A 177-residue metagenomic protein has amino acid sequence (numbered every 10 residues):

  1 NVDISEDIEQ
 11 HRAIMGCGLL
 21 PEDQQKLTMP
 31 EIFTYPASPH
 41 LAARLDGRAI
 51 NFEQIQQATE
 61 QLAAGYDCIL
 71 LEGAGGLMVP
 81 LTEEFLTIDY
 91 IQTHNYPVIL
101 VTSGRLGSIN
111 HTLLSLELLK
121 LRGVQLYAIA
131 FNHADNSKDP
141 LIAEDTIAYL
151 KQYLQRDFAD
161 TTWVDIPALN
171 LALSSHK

Functional and structural regions predicted by a protein language model:
N1-A49, E60: N-terminal phosphate/diphosphate-binding loop that engages ATP/GTP or pyrophosphate donors across diverse enzyme folds
V2, E6, I32, I50-Q57 (+4 more regions): Conserved active-site and cofactor/substrate-binding residues in soluble primary-metabolism enzymes
Q25-M29, I69-E72, L100, V164-I166: General beta-strand structural signal in soluble alpha/beta enzymes
P36-L81, I88: Phosphate-binding/switch loop-helix module in NTP-utilizing enzymes
A37, K151-H176: Beta-strand-loop-alpha "switch" segments that mediate conformational coupling across diverse proteins
L41-L45, E144-D145, A172-K177: Short, surface-exposed amphipathic charged segments that create phosphate/polyanion-binding patches used for binding
I55-T59, T112-S115, L169-A172, K177: Generic hydrophobic alpha-helical segments
G73-Q155: Conserved catalytic-core segment of NTP-binding enzymes
